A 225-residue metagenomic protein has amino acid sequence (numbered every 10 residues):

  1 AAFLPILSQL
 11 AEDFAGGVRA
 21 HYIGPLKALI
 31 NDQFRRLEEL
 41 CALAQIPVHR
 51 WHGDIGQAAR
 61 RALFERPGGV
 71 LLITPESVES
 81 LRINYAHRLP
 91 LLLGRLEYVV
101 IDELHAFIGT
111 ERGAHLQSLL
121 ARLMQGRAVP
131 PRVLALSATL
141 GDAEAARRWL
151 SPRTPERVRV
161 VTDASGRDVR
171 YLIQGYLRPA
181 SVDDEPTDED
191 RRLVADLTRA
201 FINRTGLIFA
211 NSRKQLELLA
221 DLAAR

Functional and structural regions predicted by a protein language model:
A1-S8, A114-L120: Motif I (Walker A/P-loop) of helicase-class P-loop NTPases
L7-Q33, Q125-P130: Conserved SF1/SF2 helicase motif Ia
A11-E12, G53-E97, I108: Conserved helix/coil segment N-terminal to the catalytic DExD/H
V18-L40, S77-E79, A138-A143, S212-L216: Conserved Walker A/P-loop ATP-binding site and its immediately adjacent core in helicase/helicase-like ATPase domains
L29-H52, R148-P155: Conserved helix-turn-beta segment of the N-terminal RecA-like "Helicase ATP-binding" lobe in SF1/SF2 helicases
Q33-F34, S80-A86, E103-Q117, L219-A220: Conserved ATPase-coupling elements of RecA-like P-loop NTPase cores
A86-G94, I108-P131: Short, conserved "post-DEAD/DEAH" coupling segment immediately C-terminal to helicase motif II within the SF2/RecA-like
A121, R132-E217: Conserved interdomain linker/interface between the two RecA-like ATPase lobes of SF2 helicase motors
